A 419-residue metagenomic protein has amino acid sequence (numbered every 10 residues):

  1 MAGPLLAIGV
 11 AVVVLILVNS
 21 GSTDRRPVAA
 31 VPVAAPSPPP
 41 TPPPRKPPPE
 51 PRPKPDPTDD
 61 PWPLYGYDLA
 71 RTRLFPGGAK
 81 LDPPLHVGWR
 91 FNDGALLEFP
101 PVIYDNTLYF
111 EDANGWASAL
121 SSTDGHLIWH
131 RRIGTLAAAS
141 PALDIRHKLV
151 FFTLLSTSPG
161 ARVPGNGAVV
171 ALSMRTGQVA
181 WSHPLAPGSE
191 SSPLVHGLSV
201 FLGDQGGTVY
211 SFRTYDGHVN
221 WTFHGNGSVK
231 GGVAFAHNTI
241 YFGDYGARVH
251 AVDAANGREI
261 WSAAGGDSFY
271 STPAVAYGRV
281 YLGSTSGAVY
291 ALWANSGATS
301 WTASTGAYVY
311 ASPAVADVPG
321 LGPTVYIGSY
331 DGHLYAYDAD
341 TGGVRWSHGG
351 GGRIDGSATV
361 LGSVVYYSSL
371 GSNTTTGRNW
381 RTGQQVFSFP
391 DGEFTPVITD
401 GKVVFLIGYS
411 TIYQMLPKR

Functional and structural regions predicted by a protein language model:
M1-R25: Hydrophobic single-pass membrane-targeting/anchoring helices
I8, G21-T23, P38, A119 (+2 more regions): Compositionally biased regions
L17-V18, D59-L69, G94-W116, T135-V170 (+6 more regions): Repeat-blade elements of multi-bladed beta-propeller folds
V18, D24-E98, Y109, H126-I133 (+9 more regions): Aromatic (tryptophan-biased) beta-strands that constitute blades/sheets of beta-rich domains
S22, P40, F152, R175 (+8 more regions): Intrinsically disordered/low-complexity terminal segments and short unstructured peptides
V31-P32, P36-S37, S121, S173 (+7 more regions): Short stretches within intrinsically disordered, low-complexity N-terminal or propeptide regions
R73-P76, N114, S121: Short, glycine/acidic-enriched capping/hinge loops at junctions between secondary-structure elements
S121-D124, S173-T176, R213-G217, D253-N256 (+4 more regions): Short loop/turn segments that connect beta-strands within beta-propeller blades
